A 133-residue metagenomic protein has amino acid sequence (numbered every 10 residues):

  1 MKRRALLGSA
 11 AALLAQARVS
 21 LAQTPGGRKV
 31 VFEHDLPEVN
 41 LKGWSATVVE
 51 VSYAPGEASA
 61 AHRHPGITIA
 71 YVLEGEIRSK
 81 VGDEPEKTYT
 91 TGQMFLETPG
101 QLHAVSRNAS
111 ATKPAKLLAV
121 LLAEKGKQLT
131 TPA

Functional and structural regions predicted by a protein language model:
K2-Q23: N-terminal export signals
G26-A60, E124: A short glycine-rich, His/Asp/Glu-containing loop-to-beta-strand
E57-I69: A short beta-loop-beta micro-motif enriched in histidine and acidic residues
A58-A60, R78, F95, P99-N108: Histidine-centered metal-chelating micro-motifs
G66-D83, Q93: Glycine- and acidic-residue-biased ligand/ion/polar-headgroup-sensing regions
E84-G100: Short acidic-glycine-tyrosine-enriched beta hairpin
Q101-K127: Ligand-binding loop in jelly-roll beta-barrel domains
